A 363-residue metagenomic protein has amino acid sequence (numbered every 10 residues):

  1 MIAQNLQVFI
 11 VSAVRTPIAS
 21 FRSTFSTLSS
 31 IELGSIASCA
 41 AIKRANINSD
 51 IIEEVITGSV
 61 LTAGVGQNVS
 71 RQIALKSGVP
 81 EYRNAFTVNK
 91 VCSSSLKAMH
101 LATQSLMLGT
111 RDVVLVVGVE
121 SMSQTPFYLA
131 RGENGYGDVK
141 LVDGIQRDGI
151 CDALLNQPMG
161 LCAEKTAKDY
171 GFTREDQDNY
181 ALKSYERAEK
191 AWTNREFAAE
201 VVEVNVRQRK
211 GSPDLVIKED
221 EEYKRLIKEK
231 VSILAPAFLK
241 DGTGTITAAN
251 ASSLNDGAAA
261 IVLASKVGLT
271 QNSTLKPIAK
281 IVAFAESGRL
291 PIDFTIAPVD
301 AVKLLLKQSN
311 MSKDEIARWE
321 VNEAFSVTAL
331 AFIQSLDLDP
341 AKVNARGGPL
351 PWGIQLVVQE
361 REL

Functional and structural regions predicted by a protein language model:
R15-T16, T27-C39, R44, D176-Q271 (+2 more regions): N-terminal extracellular/periplasmic Venus flytrap/periplasmic-binding protein-like
T16-I42, L61-A63, F86-H100, D112 (+7 more regions): Active-site pocket-shaping loop/turn-to-helix segments
S26-S93, K97-V114, V119-G135, V201-I217 (+1 more regions): Conserved beta-ketoacyl condensing-enzyme motif
S59-V113, V142, A153-M159, R225-S253 (+1 more regions): Conserved catalytic cysteine-centered active-site region of acyl-thioester-dependent Claisen-condensing enzymes
N89-E120, A167-E196, A260-G268, I333-Q334 (+1 more regions): Active-site-proximal alpha-helical scaffold in enzymes
V113-K165: Flexible glycine-/small-residue-enriched beta->alpha junction loops that bind anionic phosphate/pyrophosphate groups
L161-E164, Q208, V282-P351: Active-site pocket-lining segment
